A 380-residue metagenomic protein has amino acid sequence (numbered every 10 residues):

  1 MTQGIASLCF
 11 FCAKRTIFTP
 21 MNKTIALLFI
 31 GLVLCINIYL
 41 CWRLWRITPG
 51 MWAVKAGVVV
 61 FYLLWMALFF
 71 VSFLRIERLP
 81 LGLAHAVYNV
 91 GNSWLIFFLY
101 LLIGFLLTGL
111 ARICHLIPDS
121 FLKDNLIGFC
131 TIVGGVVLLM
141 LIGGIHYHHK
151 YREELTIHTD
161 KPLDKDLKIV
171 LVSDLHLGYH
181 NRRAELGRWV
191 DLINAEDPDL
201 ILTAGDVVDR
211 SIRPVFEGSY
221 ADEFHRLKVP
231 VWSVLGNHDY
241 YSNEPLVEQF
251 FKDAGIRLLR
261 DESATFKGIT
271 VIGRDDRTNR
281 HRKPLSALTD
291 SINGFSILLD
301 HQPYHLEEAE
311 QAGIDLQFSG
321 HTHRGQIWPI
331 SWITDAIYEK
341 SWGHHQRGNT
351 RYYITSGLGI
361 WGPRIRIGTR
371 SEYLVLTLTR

Functional and structural regions predicted by a protein language model:
T2-H148: Non-catalytic terminal accessory segments
V137-P162, G178-A184: Hydrophobic alpha-helical transmembrane segments in integral membrane proteins
H158-R380: Soluble catalytic domains of enzymes that build or remodel membrane lipids, polysaccharides, and related
